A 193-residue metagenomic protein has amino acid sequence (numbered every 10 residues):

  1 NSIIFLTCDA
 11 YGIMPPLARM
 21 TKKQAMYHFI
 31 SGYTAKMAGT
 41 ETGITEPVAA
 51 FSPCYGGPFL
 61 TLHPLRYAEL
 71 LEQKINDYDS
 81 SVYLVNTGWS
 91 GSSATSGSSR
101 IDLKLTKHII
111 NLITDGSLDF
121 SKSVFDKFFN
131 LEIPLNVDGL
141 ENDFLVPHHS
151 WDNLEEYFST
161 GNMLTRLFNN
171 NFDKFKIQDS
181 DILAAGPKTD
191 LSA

Functional and structural regions predicted by a protein language model:
N1-A193: Conserved NTP phosphate-binding and transfer environment spanning the P-loop NTPase/kinase superfamily
